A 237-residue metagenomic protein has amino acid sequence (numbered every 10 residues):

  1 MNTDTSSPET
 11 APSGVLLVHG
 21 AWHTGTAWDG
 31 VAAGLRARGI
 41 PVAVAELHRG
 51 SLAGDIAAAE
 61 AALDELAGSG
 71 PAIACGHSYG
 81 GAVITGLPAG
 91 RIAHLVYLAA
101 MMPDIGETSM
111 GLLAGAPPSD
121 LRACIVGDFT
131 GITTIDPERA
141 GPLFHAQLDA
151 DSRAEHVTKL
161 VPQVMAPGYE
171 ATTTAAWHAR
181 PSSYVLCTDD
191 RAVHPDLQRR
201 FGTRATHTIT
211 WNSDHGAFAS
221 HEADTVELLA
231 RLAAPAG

Functional and structural regions predicted by a protein language model:
T10-L52, G70: Conserved HGGG/HGGXW glycine-rich cap/lid loop of the alpha/beta-hydrolase fold
H48, G54-P71: Conserved acidic catalytic loop of the alpha/beta-hydrolase fold
C75-G80, I84: Gly/Ala-rich beta-loop-alpha elbow adjacent to hydrolase catalytic centers
R91-P137, V164-G168, V193-H194, R200: Flexible "cap/lid" loop of the alpha/beta hydrolase fold
E155-A176: Active-site nucleophile elbow and catalytic-triad environment of alpha/beta-hydrolase enzymes
A179-L186: Catalytic His-Asp charge-relay segment
C187-N212, G216-A219, R231-L232: Conserved loop-alpha-helix segment in the C-terminal half of the alpha/beta-hydrolase fold that carries the catalytic
